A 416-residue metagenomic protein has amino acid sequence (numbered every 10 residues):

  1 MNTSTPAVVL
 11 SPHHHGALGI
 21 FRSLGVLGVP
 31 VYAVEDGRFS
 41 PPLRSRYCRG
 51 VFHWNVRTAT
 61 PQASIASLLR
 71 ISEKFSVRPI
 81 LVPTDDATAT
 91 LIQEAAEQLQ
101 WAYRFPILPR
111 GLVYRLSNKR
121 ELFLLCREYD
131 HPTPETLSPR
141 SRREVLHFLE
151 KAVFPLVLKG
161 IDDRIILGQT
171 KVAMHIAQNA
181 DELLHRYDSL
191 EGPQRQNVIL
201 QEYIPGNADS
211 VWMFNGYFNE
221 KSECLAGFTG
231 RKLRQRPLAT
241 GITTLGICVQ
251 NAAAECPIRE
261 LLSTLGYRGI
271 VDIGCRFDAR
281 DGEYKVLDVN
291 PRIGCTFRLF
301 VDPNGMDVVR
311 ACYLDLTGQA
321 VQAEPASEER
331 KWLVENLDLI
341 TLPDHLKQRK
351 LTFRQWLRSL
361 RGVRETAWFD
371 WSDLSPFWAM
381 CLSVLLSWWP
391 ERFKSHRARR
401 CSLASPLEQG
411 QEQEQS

Functional and structural regions predicted by a protein language model:
M1-L108, R143-L146, F369, L374-A404: ATP-binding N-terminal substructure of ATP-dependent carboxylate-amine bond-forming enzymes
V113-I199, E220-E223, A252, C256: Active-site nucleotide/adenylate-binding loops and adjacent lid/helix of ATP-dependent enzymes
Q178-L238, V249-P257, R276-K285: Phosphate-binding site of ATP-dependent enzymes
I199, R268-D272, Q322-E328: Flexible, glycine/charged-enriched surface loops at secondary-structure junctions
L233-L245, N290-N304: Glycine-rich phosphate/pyrophosphate-binding beta-alpha loops
Q235-R236, L261-L265: Catalytic core of tubulin tyrosine ligase-like
S263-R298: Conserved metal-phosphate-binding beta-hairpin within the catalytic cores of diverse ATP-dependent phosphoryl-transfer
Y313-S416: Peripheral (often C-terminal) accessory segments that flank ATP-dependent C-N-forming ligase machineries
